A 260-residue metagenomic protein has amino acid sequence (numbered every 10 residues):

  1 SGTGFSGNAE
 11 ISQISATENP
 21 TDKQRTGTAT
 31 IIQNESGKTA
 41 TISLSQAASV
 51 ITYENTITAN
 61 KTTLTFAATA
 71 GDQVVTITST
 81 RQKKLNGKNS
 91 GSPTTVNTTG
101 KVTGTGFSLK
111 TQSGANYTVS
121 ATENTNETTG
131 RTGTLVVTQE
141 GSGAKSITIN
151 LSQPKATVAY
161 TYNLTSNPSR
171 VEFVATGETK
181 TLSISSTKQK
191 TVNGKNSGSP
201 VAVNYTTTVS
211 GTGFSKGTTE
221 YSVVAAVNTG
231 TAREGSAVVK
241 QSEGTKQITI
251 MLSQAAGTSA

Functional and structural regions predicted by a protein language model:
S1-I14, T56-A59, T63, T76 (+4 more regions): Surface-exposed binding patches on compact interaction domains or structured appendages
T17-K23, T122-T128, A226-T231: Short, surface-exposed loop/turn segments at beta-strand-coil junctions that are enriched for proline with nearby
E18, Q33, Q46, K61 (+7 more regions): Residues on the solvent-exposed faces and adjacent turns of beta-rich solenoids used to engage binding targets
K23-E35, T129-G141, A232-E243: A short beta-strand micro-motif common to beta-rich folds, especially ectodomain repeats
K38-S43, A144-I149, G244-I250: Extracellular and select intracellular beta-sandwich modules with Ser/Thr-enriched, small-residue motifs on
L44-T52, I149-V158, I250-T258: Interdomain boundary/hinge segments at the C-termini of tandem beta-sandwich modules
I51-T80, V158-T187, A260: Beta-sheet-dominated interaction scaffolds and their linkers
